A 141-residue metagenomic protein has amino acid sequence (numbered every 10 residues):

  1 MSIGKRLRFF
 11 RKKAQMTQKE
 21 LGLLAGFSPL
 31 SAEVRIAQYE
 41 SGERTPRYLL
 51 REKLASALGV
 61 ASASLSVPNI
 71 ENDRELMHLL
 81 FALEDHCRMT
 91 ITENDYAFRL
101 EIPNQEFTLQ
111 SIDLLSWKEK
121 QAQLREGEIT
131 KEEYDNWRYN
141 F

Functional and structural regions predicted by a protein language model:
M1, K12-K13, T45: Short amphipathic helical patch at the helix-1/turn junction of helix-turn-helix
S2, S31-V34, I112-S116: Alpha-helix N-cap/N′ positions at the starts of helices
K5-G26: Short basic helix-loop element that most often maps to the first helix and adjoining turn of HTH DNA-binding modules
L7, Q18, E33, Y48-R51: Helix-turn-helix DNA-binding elements, focusing on the entry/boundary residues of the two helices that contact DNA
F9, L49-R125: Charged, helix-prone or intrinsically disordered regulatory segments positioned adjacent to compact structured domains
G26-P46, V67-I70: Recognition helix of helix-turn-helix/homeodomain-like DNA-binding domains that insert into the DNA major groove
E126-W137, F141: Short, compact, well-ordered microdomains
